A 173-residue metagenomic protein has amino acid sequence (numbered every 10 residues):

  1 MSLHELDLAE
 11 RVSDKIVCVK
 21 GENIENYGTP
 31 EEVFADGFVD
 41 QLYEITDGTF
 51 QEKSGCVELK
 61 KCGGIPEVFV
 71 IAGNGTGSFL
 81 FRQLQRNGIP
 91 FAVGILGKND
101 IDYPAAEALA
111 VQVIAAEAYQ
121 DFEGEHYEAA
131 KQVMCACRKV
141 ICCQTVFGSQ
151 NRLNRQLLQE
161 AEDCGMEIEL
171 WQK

Functional and structural regions predicted by a protein language model:
L3-H4: H-loop/switch region of ABC-family ATPase nucleotide-binding domains
A9-R11: A short, surface-exposed alpha-helical micro-motif characterized by mixed small hydrophobic and charged/polar residues
D14: Receiver (REC) domain switch/active-site residues of two-component response regulators
V17, G21-E32: Conserved switch/coupling elements of ABC/ABC-like ATPase nucleotide-binding domains
V39: Divalent-cation-coordinating short motifs within acidic/hydroxyl- or histidine-rich contexts, strongest in von
E44-E128, C142-R155, C164-K173: ABC ATPase nucleotide-binding domains
